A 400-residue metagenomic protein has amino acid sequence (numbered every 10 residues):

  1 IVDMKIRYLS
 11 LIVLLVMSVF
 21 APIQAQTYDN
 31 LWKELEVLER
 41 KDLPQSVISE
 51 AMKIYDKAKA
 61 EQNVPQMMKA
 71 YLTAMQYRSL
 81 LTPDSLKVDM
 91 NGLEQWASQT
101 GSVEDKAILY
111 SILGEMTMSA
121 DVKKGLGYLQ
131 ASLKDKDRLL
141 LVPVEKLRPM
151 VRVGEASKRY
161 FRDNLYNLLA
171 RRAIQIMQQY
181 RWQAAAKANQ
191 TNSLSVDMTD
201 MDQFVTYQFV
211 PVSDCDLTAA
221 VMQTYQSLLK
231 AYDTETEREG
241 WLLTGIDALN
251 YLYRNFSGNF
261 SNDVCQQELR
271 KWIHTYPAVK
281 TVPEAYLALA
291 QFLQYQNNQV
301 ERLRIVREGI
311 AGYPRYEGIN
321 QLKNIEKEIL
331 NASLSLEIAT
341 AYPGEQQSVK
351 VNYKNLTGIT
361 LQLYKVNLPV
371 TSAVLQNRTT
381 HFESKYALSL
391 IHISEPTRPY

Functional and structural regions predicted by a protein language model:
I1-D29: Bacterial Sec-dependent N-terminal signal peptides
A25-K53, A60-L72: N-terminal leader/linker segments that initiate helical-solenoid repeat arrays
Y55-E61, Q95-S102, L229-E237, R270-K280 (+1 more regions): Solenoid-like repeat scaffolds
E61-L252: Preference for long, solvent-exposed alpha-helical segments and helix-linker "stalks"
Q76-L81, M90, W96, L243 (+5 more regions): A structural signal for beta-strand and strand-to-loop patches characteristic of beta-rich domains
Y353-T357: Short proline/glycine-enriched turn/loop motifs at strand-loop junctions of beta-rich domains
I391-Y400: Single conserved hydrophobic/aromatic residue that forms the stacking wall/gate of nucleotide- or nucleobase-binding
